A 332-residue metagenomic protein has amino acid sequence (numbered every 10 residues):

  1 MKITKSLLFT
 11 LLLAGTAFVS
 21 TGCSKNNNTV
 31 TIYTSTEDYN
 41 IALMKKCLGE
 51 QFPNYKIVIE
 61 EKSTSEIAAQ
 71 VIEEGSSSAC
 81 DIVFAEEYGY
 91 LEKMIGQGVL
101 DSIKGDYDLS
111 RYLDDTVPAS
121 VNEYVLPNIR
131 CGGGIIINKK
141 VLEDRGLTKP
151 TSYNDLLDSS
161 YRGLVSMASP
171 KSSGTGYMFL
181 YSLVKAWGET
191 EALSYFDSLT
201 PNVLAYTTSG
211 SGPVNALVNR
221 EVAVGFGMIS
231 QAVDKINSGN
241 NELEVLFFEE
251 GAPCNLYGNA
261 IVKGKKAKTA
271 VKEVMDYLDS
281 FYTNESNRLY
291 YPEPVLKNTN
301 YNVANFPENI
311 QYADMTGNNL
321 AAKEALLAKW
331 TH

Functional and structural regions predicted by a protein language model:
M1-V30: Short, low-complexity disordered leader/linker segments with a strong preference for bacterial N-terminal type II
C23-K93: Early extracytoplasmic/lumenal segment of secretory-pathway proteins
S35-A42, A79-C80, A85-E221: Extracytoplasmic ligand-binding site segments that recognize negatively charged/polar headgroups
G89-K93, V218, A223-E242: A ligand-binding cleft/hinge motif common to bilobed small-molecule-binding domains
C131, Y195-T200, Y206-T207, N240-K263: Periplasmic-binding protein-like
I136-V141, N255-A270, S286-L289: A bilobed periplasmic-binding-protein/Venus flytrap-type ligand-binding module shared by bacterial periplasmic
Y161-A168, Y277-N300: Periplasmic-binding protein-like
E189-E191, E293-H332: An extracytoplasmic/periplasmic, membrane-proximal ligand-sensing/linker region
